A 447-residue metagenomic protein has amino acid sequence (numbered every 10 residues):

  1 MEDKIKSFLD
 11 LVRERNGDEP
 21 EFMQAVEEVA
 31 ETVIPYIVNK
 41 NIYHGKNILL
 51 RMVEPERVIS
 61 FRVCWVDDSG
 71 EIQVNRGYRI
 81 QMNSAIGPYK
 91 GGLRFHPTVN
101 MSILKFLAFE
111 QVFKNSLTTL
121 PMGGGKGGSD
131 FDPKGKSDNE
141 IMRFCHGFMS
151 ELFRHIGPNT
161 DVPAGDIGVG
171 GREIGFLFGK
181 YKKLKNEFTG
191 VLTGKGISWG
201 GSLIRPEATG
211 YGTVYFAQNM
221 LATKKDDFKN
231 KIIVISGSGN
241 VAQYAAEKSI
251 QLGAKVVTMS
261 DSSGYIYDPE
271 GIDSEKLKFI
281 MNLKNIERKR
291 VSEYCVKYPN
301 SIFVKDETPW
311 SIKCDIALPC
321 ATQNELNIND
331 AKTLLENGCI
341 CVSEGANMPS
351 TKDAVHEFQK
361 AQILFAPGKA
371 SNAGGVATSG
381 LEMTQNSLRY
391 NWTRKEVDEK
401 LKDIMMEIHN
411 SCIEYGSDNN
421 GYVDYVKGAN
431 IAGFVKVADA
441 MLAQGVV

Functional and structural regions predicted by a protein language model:
M1-L203, K436-G445: N-terminal ligand-binding/catalytic initiation module
E2-A25, M220-L221, L335-V447: Adenosine-phosphate binding glycine-rich loop
D3, G17-Q24, E28, Y43 (+23 more regions): Conserved active-site and cofactor/substrate-binding residues in soluble primary-metabolism enzymes
V33, L104-L107, L177, T213-L221 (+4 more regions): Buried hydrophobic packing segments
Y78-R79, P121, G128, T160-D161 (+9 more regions): Structural motif
F106, T160-A164, E187-L192, I235 (+6 more regions): General beta-strand structural signal in soluble alpha/beta enzymes
G196, G201-S311: Glycine-rich phosphate/diphosphate-binding loop of Rossmann-like nucleotide-binding domains
G264-F365, A370: Rossmann-like adenosine-cofactor binding region
